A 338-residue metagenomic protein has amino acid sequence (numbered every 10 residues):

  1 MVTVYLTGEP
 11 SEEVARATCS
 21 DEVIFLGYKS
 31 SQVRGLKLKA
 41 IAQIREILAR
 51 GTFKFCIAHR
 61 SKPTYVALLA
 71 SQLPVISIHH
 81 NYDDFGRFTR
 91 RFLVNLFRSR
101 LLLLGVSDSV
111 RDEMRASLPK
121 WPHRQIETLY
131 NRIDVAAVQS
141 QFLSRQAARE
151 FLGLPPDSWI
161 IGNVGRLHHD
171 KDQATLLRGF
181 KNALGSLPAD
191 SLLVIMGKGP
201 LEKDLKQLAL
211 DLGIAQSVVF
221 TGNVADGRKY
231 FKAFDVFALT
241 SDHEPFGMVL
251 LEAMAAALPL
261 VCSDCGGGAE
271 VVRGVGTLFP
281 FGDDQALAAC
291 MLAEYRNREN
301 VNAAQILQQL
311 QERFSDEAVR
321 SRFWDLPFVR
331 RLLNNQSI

Functional and structural regions predicted by a protein language model:
M1-L36: N-terminal strand-loop element at the rim of the active site of nucleotide-sugar-dependent glycosyltransferases
V4-Y5, P259-C262: Short hydrophobic beta-strand element within catalytic cores of glycosyltransferases and related nucleotide-activated
I57-T64, H79: Short His-centered aromatic/hydrophobic patch
I76-V106: A conserved, positively charged/aromatic
L101-E127, I133-V138: A short, active-site helix/loop in glycosyltransferases that binds the activated sugar's phosphate group
W159, N163-L184, P200-Q207, Q285: A conserved mid-protein helix/loop that constitutes part of the nucleotide-sugar donor-binding site
N223, D242: Aromatic "clamp/platform" in nucleotide-sugar-dependent glycosyltransferases that forms part of the donor/acceptor
G274-D284, A293-E299: Conserved acidic donor-binding segment of nucleotide-sugar-dependent glycosyltransferases
